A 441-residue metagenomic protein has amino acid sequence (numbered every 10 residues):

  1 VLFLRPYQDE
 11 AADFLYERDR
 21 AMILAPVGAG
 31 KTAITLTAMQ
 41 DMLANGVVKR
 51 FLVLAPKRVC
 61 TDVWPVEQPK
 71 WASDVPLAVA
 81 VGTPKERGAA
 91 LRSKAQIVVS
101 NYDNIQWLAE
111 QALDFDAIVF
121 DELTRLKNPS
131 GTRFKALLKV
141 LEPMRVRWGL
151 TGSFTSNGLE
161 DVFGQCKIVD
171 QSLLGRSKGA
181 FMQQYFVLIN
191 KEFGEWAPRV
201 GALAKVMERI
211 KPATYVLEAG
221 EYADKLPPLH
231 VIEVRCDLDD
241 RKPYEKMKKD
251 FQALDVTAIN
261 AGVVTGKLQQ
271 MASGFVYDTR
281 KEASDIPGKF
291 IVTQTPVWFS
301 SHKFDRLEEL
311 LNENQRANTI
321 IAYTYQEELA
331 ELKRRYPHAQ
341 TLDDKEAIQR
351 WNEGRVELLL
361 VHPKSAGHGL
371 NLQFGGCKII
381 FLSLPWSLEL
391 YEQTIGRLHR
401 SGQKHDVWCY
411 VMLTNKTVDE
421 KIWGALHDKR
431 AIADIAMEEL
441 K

Functional and structural regions predicted by a protein language model:
V1-L2, Y16-R20, P26-G30, I34-A55 (+2 more regions): Conserved Helicase C-terminal RecA-like lobe
V27-G28, M144-L159, K167: Conserved helicase ATPase motor motifs in RecA-like P-loop NTPase domains
I34, V47-K70, S156-D161, Y325-Q326: Conserved Walker A/P-loop ATP-binding site and its immediately adjacent core in helicase/helicase-like ATPase domains
V59-T83, V169-S172: Conserved helix-turn-beta segment of the N-terminal RecA-like "Helicase ATP-binding" lobe in SF1/SF2 helicases
K85-V98, A347-L358: Conserved motor-coupling elements within RecA-like helicase/translocase cores
V99-N104, E110-D114, G131-R145, G149 (+3 more regions): Inter-lobe coupling linker of SF2 helicases/translocases
I105-E110, S156-L159, E327-E331, K345-E353 (+1 more regions): SF2 helicase motor core recognition
W386-K441: A conserved SF2-helicase RecA2
